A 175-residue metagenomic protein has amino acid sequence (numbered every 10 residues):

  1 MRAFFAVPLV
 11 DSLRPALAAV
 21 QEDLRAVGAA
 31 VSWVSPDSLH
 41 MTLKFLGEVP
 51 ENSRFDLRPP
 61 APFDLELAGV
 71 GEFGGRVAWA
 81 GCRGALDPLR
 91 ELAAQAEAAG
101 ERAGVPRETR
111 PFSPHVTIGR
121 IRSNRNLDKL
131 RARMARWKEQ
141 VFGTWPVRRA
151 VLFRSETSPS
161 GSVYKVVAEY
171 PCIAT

Functional and structural regions predicted by a protein language model:
M1-T175: Histidine-dependent nucleotide/RNA phosphoesterase domain, centered on the 2H-phosphoesterase fold with its duplicated
